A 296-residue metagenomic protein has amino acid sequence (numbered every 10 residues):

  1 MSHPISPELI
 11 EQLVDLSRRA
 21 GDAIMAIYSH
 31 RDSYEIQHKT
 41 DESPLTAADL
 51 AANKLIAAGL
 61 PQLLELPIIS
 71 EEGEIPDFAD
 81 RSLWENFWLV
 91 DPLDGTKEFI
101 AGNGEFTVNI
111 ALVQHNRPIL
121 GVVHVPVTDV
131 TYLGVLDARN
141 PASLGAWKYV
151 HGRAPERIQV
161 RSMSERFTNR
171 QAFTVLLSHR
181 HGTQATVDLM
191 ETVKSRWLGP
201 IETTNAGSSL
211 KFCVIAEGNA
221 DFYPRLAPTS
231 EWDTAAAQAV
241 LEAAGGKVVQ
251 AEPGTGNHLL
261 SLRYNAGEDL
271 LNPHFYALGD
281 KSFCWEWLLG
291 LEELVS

Functional and structural regions predicted by a protein language model:
M1-G21, D188-W197, T204, K211-S296: Oxyanion/phosphate-interacting regions
M1-L93, T255-L259, L289-S296: N-terminal subdomain of lithium-sensitive/metallo-dependent phosphomonoesterases centered on the IMPase/IPPase/PAP
I24-I27, D49, L60, T96 (+5 more regions): Residue-level signal for inorganic ion chemistry
K39, E71, S178, A206 (+2 more regions): Conserved beta-strand termini and adjacent loop/short-helix elements that scaffold enzyme active sites in alpha/beta
L50, R180-H181, P228: Short, surface-exposed acidic/glycine-rich loop or hinge patches that mediate macromolecular interfaces
E65, E85-F87, I119, F173 (+1 more regions): Conserved acidic residues
N86-V123: Glycine-rich active-site/cofactor-binding loop and its immediate structural neighborhood
I110-F212, L262-S296: Acidic beta-strand-loop-alpha-helix segment within the catalytic core of divalent metal-dependent phosphate-processing
